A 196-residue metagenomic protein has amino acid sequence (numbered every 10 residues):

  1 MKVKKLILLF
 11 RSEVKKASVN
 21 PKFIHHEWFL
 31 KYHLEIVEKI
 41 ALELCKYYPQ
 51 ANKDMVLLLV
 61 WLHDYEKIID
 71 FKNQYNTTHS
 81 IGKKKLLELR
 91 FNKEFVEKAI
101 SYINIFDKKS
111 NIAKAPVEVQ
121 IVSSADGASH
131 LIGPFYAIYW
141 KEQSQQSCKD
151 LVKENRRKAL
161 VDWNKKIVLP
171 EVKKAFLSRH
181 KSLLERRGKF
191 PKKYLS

Functional and structural regions predicted by a protein language model:
M1-V19: Extreme N-terminal tail/first-helix region
K2-K5, K22-Q50, L62, S110-S196: Divalent metal-dependent phosphate-bond-processing catalytic cores, especially two-metal-ion Mg2+/Mn2+ enzymes that act
I36-E38, Q74-L89: An active-site-proximal "capping" alpha-helix that borders the catalytic cofactor pocket
K46, E66-D70, L87-F91: Amphipathic alpha-helical interaction elements
A51-N52, F95: Membrane-helix interface segments
K53-Q74, T78, A99-K108: His-Asp-centered metal-binding catalytic motifs of divalent-metal-dependent phosphohydrolases/nucleases
E88-K93, K109-K114: Short helix-to-loop capping/linker segments positioned immediately adjacent to catalytic or ligand/cofactor-binding
K93-K98, G133: A structural motif
